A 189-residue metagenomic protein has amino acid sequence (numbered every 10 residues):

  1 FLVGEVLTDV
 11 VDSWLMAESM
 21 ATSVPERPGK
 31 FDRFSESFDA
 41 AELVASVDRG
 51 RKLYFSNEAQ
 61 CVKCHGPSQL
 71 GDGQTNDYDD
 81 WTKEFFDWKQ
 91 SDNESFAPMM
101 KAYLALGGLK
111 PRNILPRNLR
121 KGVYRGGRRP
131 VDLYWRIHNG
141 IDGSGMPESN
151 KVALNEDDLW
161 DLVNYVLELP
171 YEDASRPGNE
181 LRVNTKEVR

Functional and structural regions predicted by a protein language model:
F1-E5, D9-E18, N113-V123, H138-W160 (+2 more regions): Axial heme c-ligation environment in periplasmic c-type cytochrome domains
F1-V3, G50, N57-S68, E94-S95 (+3 more regions): The canonical Cys-X-X-Cys-His
V6, V10, W14-S56, L70-G71 (+1 more regions): Electrostatic cytochrome c docking/interface patches
E42-P67, Q74-K89, L162: Sequence/structural segment immediately N-terminal to covalent heme-attachment motifs in c-type and related
D48-K52, V131, W135, D157-W160 (+1 more regions): Solvent-exposed, polar/charged alpha-helical surfaces in well-ordered, non-transmembrane soluble domains, broadly
F55-S56, K63-G71, H138-N139, E148-K151 (+1 more regions): Detector for the c-type heme attachment site
S68-P130: Gly/Gly-Pro-rich "capping" loops immediately C-terminal to redox-active cysteine motifs in periplasmic/lumenal
E187-V188: Extended charged low-complexity segments that act as oligomerization/scaffolding linkers
